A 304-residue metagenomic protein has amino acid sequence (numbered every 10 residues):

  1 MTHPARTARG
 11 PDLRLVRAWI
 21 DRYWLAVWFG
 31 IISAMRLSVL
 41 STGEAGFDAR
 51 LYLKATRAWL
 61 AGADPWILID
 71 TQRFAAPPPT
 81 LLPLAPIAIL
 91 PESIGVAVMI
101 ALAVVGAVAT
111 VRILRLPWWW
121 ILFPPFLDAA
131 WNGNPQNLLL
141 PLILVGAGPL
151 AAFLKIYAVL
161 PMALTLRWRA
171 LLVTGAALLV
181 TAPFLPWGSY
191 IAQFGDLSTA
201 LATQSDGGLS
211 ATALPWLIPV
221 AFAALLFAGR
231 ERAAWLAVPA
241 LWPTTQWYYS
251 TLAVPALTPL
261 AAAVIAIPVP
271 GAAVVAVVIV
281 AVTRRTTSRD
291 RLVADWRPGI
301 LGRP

Functional and structural regions predicted by a protein language model:
T2-V145, R167-P304: Primarily membrane-embedded glycan-assembly and transfer machineries that use lipid-linked glycans
G148-L166, T244-Y249: Transmembrane helices and adjacent periplasmic/lumenal helix-loop junctions of polyprenol-phosphate-dependent
